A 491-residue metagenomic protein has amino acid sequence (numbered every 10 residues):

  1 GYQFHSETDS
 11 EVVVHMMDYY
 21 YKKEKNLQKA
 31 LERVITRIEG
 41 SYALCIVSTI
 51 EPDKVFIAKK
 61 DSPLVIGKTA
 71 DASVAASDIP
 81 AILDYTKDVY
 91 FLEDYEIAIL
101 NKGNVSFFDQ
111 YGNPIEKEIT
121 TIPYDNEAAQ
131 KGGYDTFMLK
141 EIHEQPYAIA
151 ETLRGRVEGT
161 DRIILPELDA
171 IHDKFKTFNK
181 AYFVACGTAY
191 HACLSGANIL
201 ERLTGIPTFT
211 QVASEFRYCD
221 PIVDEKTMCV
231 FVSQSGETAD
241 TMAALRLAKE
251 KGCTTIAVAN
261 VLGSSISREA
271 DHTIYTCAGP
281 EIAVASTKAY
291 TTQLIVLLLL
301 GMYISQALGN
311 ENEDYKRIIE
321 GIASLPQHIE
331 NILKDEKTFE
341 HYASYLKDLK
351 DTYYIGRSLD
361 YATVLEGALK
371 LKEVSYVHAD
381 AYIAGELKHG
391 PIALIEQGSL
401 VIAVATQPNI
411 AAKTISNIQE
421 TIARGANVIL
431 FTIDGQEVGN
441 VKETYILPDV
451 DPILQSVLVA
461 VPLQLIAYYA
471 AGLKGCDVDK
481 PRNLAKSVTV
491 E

Functional and structural regions predicted by a protein language model:
G1-D135, E144-N179, Y218, E330-L333 (+1 more regions): Conserved short alpha-helical segments that host acidic/polar catalytic motifs at enzyme active sites
V13, L44, D61, A98 (+7 more regions): A residue-level signal for conserved active-site and pocket-lining positions in enzyme catalytic cores
T36, Q145-I149, L153-Y182, L262 (+2 more regions): Active-site phosphate/pyrophosphate-binding segments
V47, F56-I57, V89-Y90, I97-I99 (+12 more regions): Replace "in large, NTP-powered and nucleic-acid-processing enzymes" with "in large, NTP-powered factors and other
T49-P52, S62-L64, T69-S73, I79-I82 (+18 more regions): Short, glycine-/Ser/Thr-/acidic-enriched flexible segments
I57-I66, Y134-M138, I149, F183 (+4 more regions): Conserved phosphate/anionic-ligand binding catalytic regions in large, soluble enzymes, centered on
G112, N440, V450-E491: Generic C-terminus detector
K176-N310, Y315-S324, V404-L447, I466 (+1 more regions): Glycine-rich phosphate-binding loops that contact phosphosugars or nucleotide phosphates
